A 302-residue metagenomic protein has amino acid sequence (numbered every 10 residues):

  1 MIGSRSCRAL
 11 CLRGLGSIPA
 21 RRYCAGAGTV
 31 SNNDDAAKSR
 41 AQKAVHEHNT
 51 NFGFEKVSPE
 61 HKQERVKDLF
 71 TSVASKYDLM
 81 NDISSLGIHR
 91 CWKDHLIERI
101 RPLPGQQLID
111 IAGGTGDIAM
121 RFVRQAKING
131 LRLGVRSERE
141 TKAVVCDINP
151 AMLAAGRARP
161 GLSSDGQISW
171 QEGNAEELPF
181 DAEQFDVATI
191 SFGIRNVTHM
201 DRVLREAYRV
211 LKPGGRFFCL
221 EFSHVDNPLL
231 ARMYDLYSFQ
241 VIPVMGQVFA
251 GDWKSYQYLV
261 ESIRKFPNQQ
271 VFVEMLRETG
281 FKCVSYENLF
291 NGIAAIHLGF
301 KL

Functional and structural regions predicted by a protein language model:
C11-D68: N-terminal auxiliary segments of SAM/dcSAM-dependent transferases
S72, K76, L86-Q107, R121: Conserved alpha-helix/loop element of class I SAM-dependent methyltransferases that forms part of the SAM/SAH-binding
Q107-L178: Class I SAM-dependent methyltransferase SAM/SAH-binding core
E176-A188: A short acidic, Gly/Pro-enriched loop at the edge of an enzyme's catalytic core that lines a small-molecule cofactor
D186-M200, S223: A short SAM/SAH-binding and catalytic strip from SAM-dependent methyltransferases
D201-P213: A short glycine-rich, Lys/Arg-flanked "PGG" loop and its adjoining helix->strand segment in the class I
L220, H224-T279, S285: C-terminal alpha-helical "lid/dimerization" subdomain adjacent to the S-adenosyl-L-methionine
T279-L302: Core SAM-dependent methyltransferase catalytic element
